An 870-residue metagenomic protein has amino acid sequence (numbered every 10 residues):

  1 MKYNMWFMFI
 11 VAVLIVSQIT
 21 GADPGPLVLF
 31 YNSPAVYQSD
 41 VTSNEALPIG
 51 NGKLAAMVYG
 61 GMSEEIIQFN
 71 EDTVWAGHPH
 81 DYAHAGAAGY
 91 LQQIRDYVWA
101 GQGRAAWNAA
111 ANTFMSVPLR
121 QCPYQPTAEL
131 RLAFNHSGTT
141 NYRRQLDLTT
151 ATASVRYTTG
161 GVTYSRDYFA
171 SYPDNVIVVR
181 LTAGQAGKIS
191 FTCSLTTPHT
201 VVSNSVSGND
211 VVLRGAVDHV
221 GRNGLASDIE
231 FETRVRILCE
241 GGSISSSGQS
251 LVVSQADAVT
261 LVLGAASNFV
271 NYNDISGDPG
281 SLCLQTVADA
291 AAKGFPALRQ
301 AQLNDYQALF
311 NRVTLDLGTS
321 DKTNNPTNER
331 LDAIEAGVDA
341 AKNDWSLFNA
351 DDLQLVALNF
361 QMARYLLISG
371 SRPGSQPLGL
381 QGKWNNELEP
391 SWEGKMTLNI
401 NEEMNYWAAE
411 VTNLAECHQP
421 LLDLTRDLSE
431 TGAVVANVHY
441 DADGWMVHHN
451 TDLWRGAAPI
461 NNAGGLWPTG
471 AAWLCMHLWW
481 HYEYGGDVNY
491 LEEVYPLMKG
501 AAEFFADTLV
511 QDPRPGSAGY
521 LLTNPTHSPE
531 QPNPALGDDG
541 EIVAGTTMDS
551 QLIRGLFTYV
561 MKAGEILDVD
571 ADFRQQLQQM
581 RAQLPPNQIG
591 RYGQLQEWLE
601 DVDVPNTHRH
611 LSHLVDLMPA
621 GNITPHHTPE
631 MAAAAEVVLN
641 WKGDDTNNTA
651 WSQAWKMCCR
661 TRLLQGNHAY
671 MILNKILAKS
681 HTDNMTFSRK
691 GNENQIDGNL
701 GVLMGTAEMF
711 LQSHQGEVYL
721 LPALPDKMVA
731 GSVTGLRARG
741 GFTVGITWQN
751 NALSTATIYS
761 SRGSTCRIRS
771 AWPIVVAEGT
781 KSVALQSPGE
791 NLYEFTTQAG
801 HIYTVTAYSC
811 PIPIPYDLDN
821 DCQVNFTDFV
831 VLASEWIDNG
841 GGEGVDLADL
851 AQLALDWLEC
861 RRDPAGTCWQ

Functional and structural regions predicted by a protein language model:
M1-M5: Positively charged n-region of N-terminal signal peptides that target proteins for export
F7-S17: Bacterial N-terminal signal peptides
I19-S33, I812-Q823, Q870: Boundary/junction segments of secreted and surface-exposed precursor proteins
A22-A463, W480-Y482, Y490, K499 (+9 more regions): Aromatic-residue-lined binding/catalytic grooves and analogous aromatic/hydrophobic interfacial grooves in multimeric
A46-Q68, T73, T113-F114, P126 (+5 more regions): C-terminal capping/lid segments that line or modulate ligand- or cofactor-binding pockets
N401, G470-H481, Y490-D507, S652 (+2 more regions): Extended, hydrophobic alpha-helical segments in both membrane/secreted and soluble proteins
G741-V744, W748-A756, C766, I774-V776 (+4 more regions): Extracytoplasmic low-complexity repetitive segments enriched in small/polar residues
L818-W869: Alpha-helical segments with a strong preference for the paired helices of cellulosomal dockerin domains
